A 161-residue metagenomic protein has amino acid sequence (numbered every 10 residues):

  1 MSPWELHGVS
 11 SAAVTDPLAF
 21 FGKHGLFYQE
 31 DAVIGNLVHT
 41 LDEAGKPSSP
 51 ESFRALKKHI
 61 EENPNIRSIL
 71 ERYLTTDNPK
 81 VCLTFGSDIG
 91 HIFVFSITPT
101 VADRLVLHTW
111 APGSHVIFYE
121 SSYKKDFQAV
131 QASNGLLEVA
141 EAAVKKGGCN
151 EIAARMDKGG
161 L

Functional and structural regions predicted by a protein language model:
S2-H7, S11-H24, E30-G159: Non-heme Fe(II) oxygenase catalytic core, chiefly the N-lobe of the double-stranded beta-helix
